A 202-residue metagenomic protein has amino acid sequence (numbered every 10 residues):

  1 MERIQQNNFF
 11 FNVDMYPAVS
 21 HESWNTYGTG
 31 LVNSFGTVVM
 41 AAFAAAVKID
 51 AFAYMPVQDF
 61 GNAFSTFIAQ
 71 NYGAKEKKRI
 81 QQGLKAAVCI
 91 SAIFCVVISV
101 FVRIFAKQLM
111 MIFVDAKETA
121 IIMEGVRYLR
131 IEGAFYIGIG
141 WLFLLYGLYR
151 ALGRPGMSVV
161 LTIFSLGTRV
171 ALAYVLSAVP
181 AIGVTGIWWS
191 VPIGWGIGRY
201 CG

Functional and structural regions predicted by a protein language model:
M1-N12, I68-F135, A178-G202: Short alpha-helical transmembrane segments in multi-pass integral membrane proteins
M1-Y27, V32, F52-P56, L129 (+3 more regions): Hydrophobic faces of transmembrane alpha-helices in multi-pass small-molecule transporters and flippases across diverse
F10, T29, M55-Q58, V102 (+4 more regions): Structural signal for membrane-spanning alpha-helices in multi-pass inner-membrane proteins, emphasizing helix cores
D14, A18, T26, G30 (+5 more regions): Transmembrane alpha-helix boundary and packing residues in multipass membrane permease domains and related
V19, S23, Y27, A92-I104 (+7 more regions): Generic alpha-helical transmembrane segments of integral inner-membrane proteins, especially permease/transport modules
E22-K48, F52, Q70, Q108-E118 (+2 more regions): Helix-terminus/linker motif at the lipid-water interface of multi-pass membrane proteins
A42-A106, I139-G153, M157-L161: Small-residue-rich hydrophobic transmembrane alpha-helices
G61, E132-A151, M157-T168, I187-G202: Short runs within selected transmembrane alpha-helices of multi-pass transporters and secretion channels
